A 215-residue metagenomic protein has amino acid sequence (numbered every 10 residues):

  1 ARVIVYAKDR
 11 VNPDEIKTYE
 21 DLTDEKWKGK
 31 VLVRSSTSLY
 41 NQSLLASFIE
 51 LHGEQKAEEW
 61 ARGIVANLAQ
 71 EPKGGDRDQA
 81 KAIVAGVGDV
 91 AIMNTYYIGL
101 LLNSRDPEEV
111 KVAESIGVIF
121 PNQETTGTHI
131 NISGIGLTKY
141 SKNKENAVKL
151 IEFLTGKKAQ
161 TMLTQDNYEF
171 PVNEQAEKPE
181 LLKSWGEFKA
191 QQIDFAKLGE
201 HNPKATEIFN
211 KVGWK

Functional and structural regions predicted by a protein language model:
A1-I16, L45-A46, I130-I135: Periplasmic solute-binding protein
D9-K17, I49-E58, S141-A147: Short helix-loop capping/hinge motifs at secondary-structure junctions, enriched in acidic/polar residues
E20, P107-H129, T138-Y140: Short beta-strand->loop
D21-L39, S47-I49: Short loop->beta-strand "edge-of-pocket" segments that line small-molecule binding or catalytic clefts across diverse
W27-V31, G86-D89, A113-I116, K144-A147: Loop/turn elements at helix/coil->beta-strand transitions in domains of secreted/extracellular proteins
S36, S43, S47-P121: Ligand-binding pocket segment of bilobal, Venus flytrap-like solute-binding proteins
S133-I193: Mature extracytoplasmic/periplasmic domains
E177-K215: Extracellular/periplasmic bilobal clamshell ligand-binding domains
